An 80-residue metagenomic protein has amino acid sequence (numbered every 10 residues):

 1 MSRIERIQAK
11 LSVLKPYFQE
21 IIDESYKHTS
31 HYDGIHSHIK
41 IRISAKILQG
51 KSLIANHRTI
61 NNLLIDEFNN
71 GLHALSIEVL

Functional and structural regions predicted by a protein language model:
M1-L80: N-terminal, polar/charged subdomain of small-to-medium soluble alpha/beta proteins
